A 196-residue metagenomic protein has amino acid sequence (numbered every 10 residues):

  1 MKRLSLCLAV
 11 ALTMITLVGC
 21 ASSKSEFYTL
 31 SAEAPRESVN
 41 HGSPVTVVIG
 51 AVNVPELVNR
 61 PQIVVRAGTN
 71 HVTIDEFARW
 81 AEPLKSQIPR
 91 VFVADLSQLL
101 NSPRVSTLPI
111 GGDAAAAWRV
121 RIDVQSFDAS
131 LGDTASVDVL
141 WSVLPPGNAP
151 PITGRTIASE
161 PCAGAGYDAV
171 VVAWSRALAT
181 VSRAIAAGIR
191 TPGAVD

Functional and structural regions predicted by a protein language model:
M1-L8: Bacterial N-terminal signal peptides that target proteins for export
I15-G19: C-terminal motif of bacterial Sec signal peptides marking the signal peptidase cleavage site
C20-K85, P192-D196: A structural "domain/chain start" motif
A21-S38, G42, L99-G147, G164: Surface-exposed short loop/turn segments
G50-V52, I63-G68, S142, P146 (+1 more regions): Generic beta-structure capping elements
H71-A81, G147-R183, A187: Short secondary-structure boundary motifs at beta->alpha junctions and helix caps
V93-N101, A186-A194: Sec-exported extracytoplasmic/periplasmic mature domains
